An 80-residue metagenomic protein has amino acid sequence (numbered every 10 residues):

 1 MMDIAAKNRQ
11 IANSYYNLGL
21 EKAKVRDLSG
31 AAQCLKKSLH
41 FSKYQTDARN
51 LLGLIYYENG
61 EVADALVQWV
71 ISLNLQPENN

Functional and structural regions predicted by a protein language model:
M1-S14: TPR-adjacent "capping" and linker segments in tetratricopeptide-repeat scaffold/adaptor proteins
A6, L39-H40, I71-N74: Conserved structural position within tetratricopeptide repeats
